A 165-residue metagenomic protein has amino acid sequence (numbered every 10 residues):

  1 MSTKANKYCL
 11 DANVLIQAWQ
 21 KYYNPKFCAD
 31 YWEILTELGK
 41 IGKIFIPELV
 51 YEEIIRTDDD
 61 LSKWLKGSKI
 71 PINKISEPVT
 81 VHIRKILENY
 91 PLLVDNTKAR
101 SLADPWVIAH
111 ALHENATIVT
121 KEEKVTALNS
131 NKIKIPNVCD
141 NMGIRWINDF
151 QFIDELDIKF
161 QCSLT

Functional and structural regions predicted by a protein language model:
M1-I46, E53-K66: Short, well-structured N-terminal submotif of metal-dependent ribonuclease cores
M1-K7, I16-A18, E77, V81 (+3 more regions): Noncatalytic, typically N-terminal accessory segments of nucleic acid-processing enzymes and closely related
S2-K4, C28, K124-T165: Acidic, PIN/NYN-like endoribonuclease modules and their adjacent C-terminal/linker elements
Y22, Y51-E52, E122-A127: Short histidine/acidic/glycine/proline-rich micro-motifs that form metal- and phosphate-coordinating active-site loops
F45-E48, C139: Short internal beta-strands
E48-S101: PIN-domain endoribonuclease scaffold, especially VapC-family toxins
A99-V119, N131-K134, V138: Acidic, metal-associated active-site segment
